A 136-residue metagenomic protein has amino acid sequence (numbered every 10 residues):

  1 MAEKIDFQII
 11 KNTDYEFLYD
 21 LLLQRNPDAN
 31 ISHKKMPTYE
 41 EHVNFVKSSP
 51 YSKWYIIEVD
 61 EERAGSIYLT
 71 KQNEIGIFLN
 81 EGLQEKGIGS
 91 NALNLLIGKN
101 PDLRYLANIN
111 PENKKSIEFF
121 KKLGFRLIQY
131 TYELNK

Functional and structural regions predicted by a protein language model:
K4-D20: A short beta-loop-alpha structural element at the N-terminal edge of CoA-dependent acyl/N-acetyltransferase catalytic
L18-L23, H42, V46: Hydrophobic alpha-helical core bundles mediating ligand binding, dimerization, or RNAP-core interactions
D20-K34: Helix-loop element at the rim of GNAT/NAT acetyltransferase active sites that forms part of the acceptor-substrate
K35-G82: Acetyl-CoA-dependent GNAT
I67-T70, N108, F119: Long, contiguous binding/interaction regions
E85-K99, K114-K122: Conserved acetyl-CoA-binding loop-helix of GNAT-fold acetyltransferases
N100-E112: Conserved GNAT acetyl-CoA-binding A-motif
N108, R126-K136: Conserved catalytic-core motifs of GNAT/GCN5-like acyltransferases
